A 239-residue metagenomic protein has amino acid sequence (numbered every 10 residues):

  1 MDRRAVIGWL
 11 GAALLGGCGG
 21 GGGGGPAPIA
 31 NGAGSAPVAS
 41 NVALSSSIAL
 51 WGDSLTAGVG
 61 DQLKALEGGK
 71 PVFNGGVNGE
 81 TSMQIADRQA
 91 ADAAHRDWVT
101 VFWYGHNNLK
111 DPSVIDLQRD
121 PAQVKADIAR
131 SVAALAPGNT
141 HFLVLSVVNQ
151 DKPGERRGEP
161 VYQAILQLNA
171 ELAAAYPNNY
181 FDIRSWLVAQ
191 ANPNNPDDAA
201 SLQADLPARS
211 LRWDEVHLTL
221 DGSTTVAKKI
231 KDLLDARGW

Functional and structural regions predicted by a protein language model:
M1-L14: N-terminal secretory signal peptides and thylakoid transit peptides that target proteins across membranes
C18-G21: N-terminal Sec signal peptide cleavage junction
P28-S46: N-terminal low-complexity, Pro/Thr/Ser-rich intrinsically disordered segments that act as propeptides or flexible
N41-A133, D151-R156: Conserved SGNH/GDSL esterase-like catalytic core that processes O-acyl groups on lipids and polysaccharides
I48, I85, S201-W239: Histidine-centered active-site loop/cap adjacent to the catalytic His in serine esterases/O-acetyl transfer systems
V124-I128, I165, S223: Aromatic/hydrophobic pocket-lining residues that form the small-molecule binding cavity in soluble enzyme cores
G138-T140: A short helix->loop->beta-strand "cap" motif at the edges of active sites that frequently abuts
N149-Q190: Substrate-gating cap/lid alpha-helix
